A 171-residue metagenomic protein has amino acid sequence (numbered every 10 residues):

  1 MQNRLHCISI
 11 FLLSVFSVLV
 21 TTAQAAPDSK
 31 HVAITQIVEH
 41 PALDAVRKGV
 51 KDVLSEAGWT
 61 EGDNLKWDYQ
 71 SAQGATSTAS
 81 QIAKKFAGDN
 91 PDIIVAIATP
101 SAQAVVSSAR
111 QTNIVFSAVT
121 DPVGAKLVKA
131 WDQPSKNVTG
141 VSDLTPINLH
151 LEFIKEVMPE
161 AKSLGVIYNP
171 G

Functional and structural regions predicted by a protein language model:
Q2-I8, L12, V20-G171: Short hydrophobic alpha-helices and adjacent helix-cap/hinge residues
